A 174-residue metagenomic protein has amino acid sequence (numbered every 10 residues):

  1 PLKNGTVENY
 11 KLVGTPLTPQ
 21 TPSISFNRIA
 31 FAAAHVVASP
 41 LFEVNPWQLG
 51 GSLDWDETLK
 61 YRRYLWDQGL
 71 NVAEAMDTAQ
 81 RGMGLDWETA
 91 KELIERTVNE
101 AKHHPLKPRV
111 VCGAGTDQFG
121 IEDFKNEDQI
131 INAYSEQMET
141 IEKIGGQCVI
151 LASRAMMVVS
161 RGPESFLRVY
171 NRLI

Functional and structural regions predicted by a protein language model:
L2-T15, P19-I174: Active-site beta->alpha loop and helix N-cap motifs at the rims of alpha/beta catalytic domains
